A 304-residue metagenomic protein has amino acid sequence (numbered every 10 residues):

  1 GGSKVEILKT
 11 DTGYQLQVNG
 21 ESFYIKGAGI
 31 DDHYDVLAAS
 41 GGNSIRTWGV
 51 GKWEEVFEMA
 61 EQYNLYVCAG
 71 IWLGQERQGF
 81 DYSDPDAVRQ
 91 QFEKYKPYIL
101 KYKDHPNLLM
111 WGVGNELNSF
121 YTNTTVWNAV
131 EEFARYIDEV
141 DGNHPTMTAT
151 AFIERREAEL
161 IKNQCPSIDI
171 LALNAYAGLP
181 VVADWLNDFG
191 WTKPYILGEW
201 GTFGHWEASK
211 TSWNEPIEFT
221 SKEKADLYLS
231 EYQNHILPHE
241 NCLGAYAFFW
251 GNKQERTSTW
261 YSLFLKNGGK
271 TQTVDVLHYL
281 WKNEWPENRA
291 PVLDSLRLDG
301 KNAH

Functional and structural regions predicted by a protein language model:
E6, T10-D11, V18, S22 (+4 more regions): Substrate-binding clefts and catalytic carboxylate motifs of secreted carbohydrate-active enzymes
L8-D11, L16-I168, P180-V181, F189-W191: Active-site mouth of glycoside hydrolases
N115-L117, A175, W200: Active-site metal-binding loops of divalent metal-dependent hydrolases
A149, A172-L173, Y195-E199: Active-site neighborhood of phospho(di)ester-bond hydrolases with catalytic His/Asp-centered motifs
F152-A183, H205-S209, G251-S258: Substrate-binding cleft/loops of secretory-pathway carbohydrate-active enzymes
